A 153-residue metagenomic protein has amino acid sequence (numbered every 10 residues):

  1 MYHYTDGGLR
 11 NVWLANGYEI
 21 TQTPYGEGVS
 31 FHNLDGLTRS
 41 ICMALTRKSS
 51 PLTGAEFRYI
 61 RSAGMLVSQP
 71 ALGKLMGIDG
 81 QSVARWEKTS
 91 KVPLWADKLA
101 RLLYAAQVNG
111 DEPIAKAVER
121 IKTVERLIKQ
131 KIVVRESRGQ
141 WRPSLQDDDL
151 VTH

Functional and structural regions predicted by a protein language model:
M1-P51, N109-V134, R138-W141: N-terminal flexible/basic segments that precede or flank functional cores
T53-F57, D97: Short, leucine-enriched amphipathic alpha-helices that occur as contiguous helical runs
E56-A71: Short basic helix-loop element that most often maps to the first helix and adjoining turn of HTH DNA-binding modules
S68-M76, V83: Short alpha-helical "recognition helix" segments of helix-turn-helix
T89-L102: Short, basic-rich loop-to-helix N-cap that marks the start of a DNA-contacting helix
A100-G110: Extended, acidic-biased charged interface segments
Q140-H153: C-terminal, charged low-complexity interaction regions
